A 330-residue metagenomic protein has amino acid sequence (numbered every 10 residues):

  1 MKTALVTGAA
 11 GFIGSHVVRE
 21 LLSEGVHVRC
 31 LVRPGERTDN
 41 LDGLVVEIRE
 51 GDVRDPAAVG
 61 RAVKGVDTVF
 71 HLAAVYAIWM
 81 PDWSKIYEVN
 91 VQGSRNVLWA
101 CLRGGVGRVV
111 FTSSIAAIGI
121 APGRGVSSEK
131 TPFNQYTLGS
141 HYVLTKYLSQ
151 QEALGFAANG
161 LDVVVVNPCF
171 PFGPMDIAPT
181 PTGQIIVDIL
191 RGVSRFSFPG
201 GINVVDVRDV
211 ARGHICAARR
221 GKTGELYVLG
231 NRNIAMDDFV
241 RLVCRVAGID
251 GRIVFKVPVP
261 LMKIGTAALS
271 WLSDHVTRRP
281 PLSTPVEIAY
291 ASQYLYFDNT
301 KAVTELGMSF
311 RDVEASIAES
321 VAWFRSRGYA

Functional and structural regions predicted by a protein language model:
A4-E24: N-terminal Rossmann NAD(P)H-binding glycine-rich loop of SDR-like oxidoreductase domains
G35-D42, V46-Q92, A100: NAD(P)H-binding glycine-rich loop region in Rossmannoid oxidoreductase-like domains and their noncatalytic homologs
Q92-Y142: Conserved Rossmann-fold NAD(P)-dependent oxidoreductase catalytic core, especially the SDR/UDP-sugar
N96, L148, P181, F198-A218 (+1 more regions): Substrate-positioning beta->alpha
S113, Q151-P174: Conserved beta-loop-beta element that borders a ligand/cofactor-binding pocket
G139-H141, C169-A178, R195-R208: Glycine-rich "substrate-gating" loop/helix at the edge of Rossmann-like oxidoreductase active sites
S194-P199, V204-D209, V259-E305, F310: A hydrophobic C-terminal alpha-helical subdomain
G213-P281, A315-A330: Mid/C-terminal beta-alpha module of Rossmann-like enzyme folds, strongest in SDR-family dehydrogenases/epimerases
